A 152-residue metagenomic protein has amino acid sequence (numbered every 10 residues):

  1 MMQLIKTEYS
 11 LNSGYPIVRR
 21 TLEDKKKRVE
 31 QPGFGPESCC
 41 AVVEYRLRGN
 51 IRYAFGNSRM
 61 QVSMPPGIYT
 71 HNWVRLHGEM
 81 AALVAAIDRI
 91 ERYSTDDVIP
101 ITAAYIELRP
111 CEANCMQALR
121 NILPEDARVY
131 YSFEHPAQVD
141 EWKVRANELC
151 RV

Functional and structural regions predicted by a protein language model:
M1-M80, D88-T95: Glycine-rich short-loop/terminal segments
R48, E107-C111: Short, internal active-site loops enriched in acidic
A86-R89, I122: Hydrophobic helix-cap positions at the C-terminus of alpha-helices in RecA-like/P-loop ATPase nucleotide-binding cores
T95-V98, A103-Y105, A113-V152: Active-site or metal-binding loop neighborhoods of secreted/extracellular toxin and effector enzymes
